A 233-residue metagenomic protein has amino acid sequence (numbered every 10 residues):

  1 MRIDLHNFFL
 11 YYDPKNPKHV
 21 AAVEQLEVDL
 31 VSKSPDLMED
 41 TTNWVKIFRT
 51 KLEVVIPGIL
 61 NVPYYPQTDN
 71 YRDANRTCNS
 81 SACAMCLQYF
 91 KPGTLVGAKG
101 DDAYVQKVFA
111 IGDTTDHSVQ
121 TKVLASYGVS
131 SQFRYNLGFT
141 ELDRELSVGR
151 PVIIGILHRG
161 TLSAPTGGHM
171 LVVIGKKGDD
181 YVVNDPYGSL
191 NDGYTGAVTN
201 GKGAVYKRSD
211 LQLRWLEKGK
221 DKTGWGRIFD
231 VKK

Functional and structural regions predicted by a protein language model:
D4, F9-D113, K177, T195-A197 (+1 more regions): Active-site-adjacent structural segments surrounding the nucleophilic cysteine of cysteine proteases and isopeptidases
K15-A21, G138-V152, G219-G224: Short, surface-exposed loop and linker segments with low hydrophobicity and enrichment for Pro/Ser/Thr
K18, N43, T77, S81-M85 (+5 more regions): Extracytoplasmic/secreted proteins, especially bacterial periplasmic and envelope-associated proteins
L30, S34, A82, C86 (+6 more regions): Sec/Tat-exported extracytoplasmic proteins
P57, A110, K176-K233: Noncatalytic regulatory segments and standalone regulatory/sensor domains
T94-S118, K122-E141: Catalytic cysteine-centered active-site loop
R134-D192: Active-site-adjacent substructure of cysteine-protease-like catalytic cores
